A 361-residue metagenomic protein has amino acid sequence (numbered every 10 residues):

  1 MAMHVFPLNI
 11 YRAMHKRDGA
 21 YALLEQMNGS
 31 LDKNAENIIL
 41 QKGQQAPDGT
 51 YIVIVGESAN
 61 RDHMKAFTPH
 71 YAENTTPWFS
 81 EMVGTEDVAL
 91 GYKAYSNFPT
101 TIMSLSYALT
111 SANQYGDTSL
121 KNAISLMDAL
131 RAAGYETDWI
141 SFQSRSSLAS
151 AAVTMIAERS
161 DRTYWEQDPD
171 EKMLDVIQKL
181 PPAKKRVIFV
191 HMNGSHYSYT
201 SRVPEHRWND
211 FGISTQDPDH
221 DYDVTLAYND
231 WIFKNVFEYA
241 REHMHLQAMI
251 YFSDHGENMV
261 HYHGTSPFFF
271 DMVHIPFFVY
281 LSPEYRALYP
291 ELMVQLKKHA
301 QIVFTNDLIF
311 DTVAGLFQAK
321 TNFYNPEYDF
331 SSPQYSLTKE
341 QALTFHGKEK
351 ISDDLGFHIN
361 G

Functional and structural regions predicted by a protein language model:
M1-D210, T305-N306, D311-S336: Active-site-proximal alpha/beta segments of enzymes that process anionic O-linked groups
D32-K42, D175, F211-M249, V279-L281 (+2 more regions): A long, amphipathic alpha-helix that forms part of the scaffold/cap immediately adjacent to metal-dependent active
I54-A59, I250-G256: DG-centered beta-turn motif at the end of beta-strands
Y107, D210-P218, Y289-Q295: Short glycine/proline-rich turn/loop motifs
D128, R145-L148, E238-H243, M259 (+2 more regions): Membrane-interface soluble catalytic domains
D175-V176, Y262-S266: Alpha-helical scaffolding within the catalytic cores of extracellular/periplasmic polymer-degrading hydrolases
G194, S253-H261: Acidic helix/loop microenvironments that form the catalytic cleft of cell-wall polysaccharide enzymes
D271-V279: Substrate-binding/active-site groove segments that recognize and process beta-1,4-linked N-acetyl-hexosamine
